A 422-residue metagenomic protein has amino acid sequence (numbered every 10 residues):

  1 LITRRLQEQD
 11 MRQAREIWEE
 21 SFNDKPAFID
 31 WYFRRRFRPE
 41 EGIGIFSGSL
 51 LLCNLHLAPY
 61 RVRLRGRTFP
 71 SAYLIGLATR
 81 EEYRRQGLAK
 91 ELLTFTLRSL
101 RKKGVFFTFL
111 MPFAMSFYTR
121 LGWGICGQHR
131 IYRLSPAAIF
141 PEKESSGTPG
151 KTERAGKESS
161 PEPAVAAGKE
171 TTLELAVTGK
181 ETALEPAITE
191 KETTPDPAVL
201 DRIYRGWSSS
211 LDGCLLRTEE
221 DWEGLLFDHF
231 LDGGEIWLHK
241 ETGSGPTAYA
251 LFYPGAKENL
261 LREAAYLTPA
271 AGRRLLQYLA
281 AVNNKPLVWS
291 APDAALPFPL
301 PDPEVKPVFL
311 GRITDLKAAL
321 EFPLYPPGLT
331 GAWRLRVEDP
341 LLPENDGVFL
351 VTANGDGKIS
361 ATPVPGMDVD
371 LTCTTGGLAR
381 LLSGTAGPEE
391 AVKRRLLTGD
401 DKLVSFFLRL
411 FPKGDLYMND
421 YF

Functional and structural regions predicted by a protein language model:
T3-L77, Y204-L267: A conserved beta-strand-loop-helix scaffold within acyl/acetyltransferase catalytic domains
Y83, L100, L279: Hydrophobic pocket-lining residues that define ligand/cofactor binding sites across diverse proteins
Y83-F95, A270-R274: Conserved acetyl-CoA pyrophosphate-binding loop and the N-cap/start of the following alpha-helix in GNAT-like
L100-P112, N283-P292: Conserved GNAT acetyl-CoA-binding A-motif
G122-K143, R262-F422: Active-site/acyl-donor-binding loops of N-acyltransferases
H129-G156, P161, L173-L175, G179-Y278 (+2 more regions): Amide-forming acyltransferase catalytic core, primarily the GNAT-like/NAT-type and related acyltransferase folds
